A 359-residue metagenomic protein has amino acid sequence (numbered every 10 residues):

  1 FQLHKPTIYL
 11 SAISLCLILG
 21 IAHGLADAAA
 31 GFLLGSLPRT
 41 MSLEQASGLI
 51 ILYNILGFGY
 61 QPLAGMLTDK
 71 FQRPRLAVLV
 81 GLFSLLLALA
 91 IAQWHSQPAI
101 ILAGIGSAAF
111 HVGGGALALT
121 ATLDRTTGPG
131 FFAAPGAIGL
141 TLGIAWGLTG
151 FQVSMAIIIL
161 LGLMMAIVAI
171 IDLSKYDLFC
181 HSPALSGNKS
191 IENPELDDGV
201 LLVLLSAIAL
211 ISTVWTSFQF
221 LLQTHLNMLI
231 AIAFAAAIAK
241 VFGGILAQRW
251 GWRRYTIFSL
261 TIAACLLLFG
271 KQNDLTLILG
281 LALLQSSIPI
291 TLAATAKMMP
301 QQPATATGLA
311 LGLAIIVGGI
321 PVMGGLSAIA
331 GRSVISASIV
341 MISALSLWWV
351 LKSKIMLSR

Functional and structural regions predicted by a protein language model:
P6-R39, N193-W215, A282: Pair of pore-lining "gating" transmembrane helices in MFS-fold secondary transporters
G24, S96-H111, N273-I288: Hydrophobic core of transmembrane alpha-helices in multi-pass small-molecule transporters, especially MFS/SLC-type
G48-M66, A231-F242: Central cavity-lining transmembrane alpha-helices of secondary-active solute carriers, predominantly the Major
D69-L82, Q248-L260: Cytoplasmic membrane-interface "Motif A"-like loop-to-helix N-cap segments of 12-TM Major Facilitator Superfamily
A109-L123, Q285-P300: Intracellular juxtamembrane helix-capping segments at the cytosolic ends of symmetry-related transmembrane helices
S154-L173, R332-K352: Symmetry-related core transmembrane helices of the 12-TM Major Facilitator Superfamily/SLC fold
R254-T291: C-terminal transmembrane helical hairpin of 12-TM major facilitator-type secondary transporters
P300-S333: A late C-terminal transmembrane helix in Major Facilitator Superfamily
